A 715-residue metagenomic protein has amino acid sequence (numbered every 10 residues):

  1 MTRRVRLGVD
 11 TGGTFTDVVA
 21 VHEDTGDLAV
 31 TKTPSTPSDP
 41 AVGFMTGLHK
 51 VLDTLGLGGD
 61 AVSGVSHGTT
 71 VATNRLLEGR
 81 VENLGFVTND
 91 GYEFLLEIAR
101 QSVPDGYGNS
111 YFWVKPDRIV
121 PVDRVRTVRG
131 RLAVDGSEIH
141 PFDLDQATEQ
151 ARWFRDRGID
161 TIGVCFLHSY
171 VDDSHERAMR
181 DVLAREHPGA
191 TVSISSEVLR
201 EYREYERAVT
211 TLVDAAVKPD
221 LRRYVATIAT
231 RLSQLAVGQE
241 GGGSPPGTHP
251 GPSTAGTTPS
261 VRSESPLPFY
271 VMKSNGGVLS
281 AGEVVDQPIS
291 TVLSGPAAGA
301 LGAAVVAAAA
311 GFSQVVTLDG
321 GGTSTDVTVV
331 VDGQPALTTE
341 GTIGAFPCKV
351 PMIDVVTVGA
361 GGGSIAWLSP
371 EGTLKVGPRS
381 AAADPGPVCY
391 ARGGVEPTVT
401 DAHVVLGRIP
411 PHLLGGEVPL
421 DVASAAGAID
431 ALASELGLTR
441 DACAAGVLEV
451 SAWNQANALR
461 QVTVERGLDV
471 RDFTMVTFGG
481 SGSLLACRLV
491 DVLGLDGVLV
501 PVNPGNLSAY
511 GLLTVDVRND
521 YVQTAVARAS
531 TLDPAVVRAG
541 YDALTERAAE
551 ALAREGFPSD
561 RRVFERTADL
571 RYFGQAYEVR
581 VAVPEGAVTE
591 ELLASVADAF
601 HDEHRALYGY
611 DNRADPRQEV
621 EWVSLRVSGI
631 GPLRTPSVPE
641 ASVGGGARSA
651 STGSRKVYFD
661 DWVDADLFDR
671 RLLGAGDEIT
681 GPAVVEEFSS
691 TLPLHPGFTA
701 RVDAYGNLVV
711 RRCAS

Functional and structural regions predicted by a protein language model:
M1-L84, H140-I162, E176-D181, R185-S195 (+14 more regions): N-terminal glycine/serine-rich phosphate-binding loop of ATP-dependent small-molecule kinases, especially carbohydrate
R3, T11, D145-E149, W153-D156 (+11 more regions): C-terminal, non-catalytic interaction/recognition modules in large multi-subunit enzymes and RNPs
G8-T11, F15-V19, D27-V30, P34-G43 (+7 more regions): Conserved phosphate-binding loops in N-terminal lobes of ATP-dependent enzymes of the actin/Hsp70/sugar-kinase
A20, L28-K32, G59-S102, L167-E176 (+6 more regions): Short beta-strand-loop/turn "lid" adjacent to the catalytic site in phosphate-handling enzymes
T31-P37, G85-G91, A281-G407, C487-A527: Glycine-rich phosphate-binding loop of actin/hexokinase-like ATP-binding domains
T69, G163-L167, S195-E197, S274-N275 (+4 more regions): Glycine-rich beta-strand-to-loop/alpha-helix junction loops that act as flexible
G163-T211, A215, V583-E585, W622-G645 (+2 more regions): Terminal amphipathic helices with adjacent charged low-complexity linkers/tails
L232, P266-A309, E546-A587: Charge-patterned, long linear interaction tracts outside catalytic cores
